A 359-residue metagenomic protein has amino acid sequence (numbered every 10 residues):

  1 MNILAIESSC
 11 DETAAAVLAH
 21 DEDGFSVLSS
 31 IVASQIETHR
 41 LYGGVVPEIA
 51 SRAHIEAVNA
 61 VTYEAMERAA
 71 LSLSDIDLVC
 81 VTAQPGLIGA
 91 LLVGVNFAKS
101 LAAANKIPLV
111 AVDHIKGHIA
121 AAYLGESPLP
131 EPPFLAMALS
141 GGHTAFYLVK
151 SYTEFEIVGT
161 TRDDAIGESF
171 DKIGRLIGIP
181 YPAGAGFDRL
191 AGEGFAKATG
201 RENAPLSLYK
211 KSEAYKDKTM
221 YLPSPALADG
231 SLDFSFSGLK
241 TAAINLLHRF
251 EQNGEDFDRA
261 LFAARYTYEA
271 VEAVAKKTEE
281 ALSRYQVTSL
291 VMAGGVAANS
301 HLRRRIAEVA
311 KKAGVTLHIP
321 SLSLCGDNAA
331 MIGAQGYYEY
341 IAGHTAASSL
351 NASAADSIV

Functional and structural regions predicted by a protein language model:
N2-P85, H114: N-terminal beta-alpha supersecondary unit
T13-A19, A136-A138, T144-L148: Short beta-strand scaffold segments in enzyme catalytic cores
V81-N105, S300-E308: Short Gly/Thr/Asp-enriched flexible loops that form oxyanion-binding sites at enzyme active sites
A111-V112, L290, A307-I332: Conserved phosphate-binding/catalytic loops in two-lobed NTP-binding clefts
V112-L135: Conserved phosphate-binding catalytic cores of ATP/NTP-utilizing and phosphoryl-transfer enzymes
H118-A120, P320-I358: Glycine-rich phosphate-binding/hydrolytic loop that grips phosphoryl groups
S151-A196, K240-T241, N245-E251: Glycine-rich phosphate-binding loop plus the immediately following alpha-helix
R189-A196, Y209-K210, A214-L290, S300-A313 (+1 more regions): A contiguous, well-structured pocket-lining segment that forms one wall/lid of small-molecule binding clefts in soluble
